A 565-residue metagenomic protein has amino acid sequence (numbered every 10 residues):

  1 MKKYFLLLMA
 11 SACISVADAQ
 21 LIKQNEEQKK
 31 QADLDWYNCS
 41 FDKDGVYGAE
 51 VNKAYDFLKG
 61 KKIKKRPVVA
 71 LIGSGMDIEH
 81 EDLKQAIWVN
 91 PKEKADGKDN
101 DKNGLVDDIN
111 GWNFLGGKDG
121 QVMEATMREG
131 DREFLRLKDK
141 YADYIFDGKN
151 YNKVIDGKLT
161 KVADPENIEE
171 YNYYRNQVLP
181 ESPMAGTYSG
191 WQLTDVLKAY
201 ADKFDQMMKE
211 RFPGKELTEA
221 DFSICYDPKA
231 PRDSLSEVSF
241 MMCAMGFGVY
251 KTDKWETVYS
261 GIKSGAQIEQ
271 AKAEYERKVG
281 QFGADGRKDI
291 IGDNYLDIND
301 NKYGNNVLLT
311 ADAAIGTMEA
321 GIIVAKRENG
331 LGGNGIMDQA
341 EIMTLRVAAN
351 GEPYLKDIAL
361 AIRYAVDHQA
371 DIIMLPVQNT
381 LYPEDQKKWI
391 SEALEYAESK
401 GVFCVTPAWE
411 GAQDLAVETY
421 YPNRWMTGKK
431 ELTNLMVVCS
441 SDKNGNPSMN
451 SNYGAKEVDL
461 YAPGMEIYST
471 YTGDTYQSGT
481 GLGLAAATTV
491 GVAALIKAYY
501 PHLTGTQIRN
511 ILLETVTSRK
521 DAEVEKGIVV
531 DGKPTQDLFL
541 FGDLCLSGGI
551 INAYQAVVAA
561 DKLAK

Functional and structural regions predicted by a protein language model:
M1-K23: Bacterial Sec-dependent N-terminal signal peptides
A17-V46, D561-K565: Sec-dependent signal peptide cleavage junction
N25-F41, N150-L159, P165-I168, N172 (+4 more regions): Short acidic, glycine-rich surface-loop motifs adjacent to enzyme active sites
D56-V69, G75-D293, I298-Y354, L432-N434 (+3 more regions): Subtilisin-like serine protease catalytic core
A70, E319, D371-Y471, E514: Catalytic-core segments of hydrolase enzymes
G280, A284-I290, N423-A498, H502 (+2 more regions): Extracellular S/T/G-rich loop segment that most often corresponds to the catalytic His/Ser-adjacent loop
L308-A320, G411, T475-T489: Gly/Ser-rich catalytic serine loop of serine hydrolases
V366-V377, K388, T433-V437, Y500-K565: C-terminal subdomain of the subtilisin-like protease fold in secreted/lumenal serine endopeptidases
